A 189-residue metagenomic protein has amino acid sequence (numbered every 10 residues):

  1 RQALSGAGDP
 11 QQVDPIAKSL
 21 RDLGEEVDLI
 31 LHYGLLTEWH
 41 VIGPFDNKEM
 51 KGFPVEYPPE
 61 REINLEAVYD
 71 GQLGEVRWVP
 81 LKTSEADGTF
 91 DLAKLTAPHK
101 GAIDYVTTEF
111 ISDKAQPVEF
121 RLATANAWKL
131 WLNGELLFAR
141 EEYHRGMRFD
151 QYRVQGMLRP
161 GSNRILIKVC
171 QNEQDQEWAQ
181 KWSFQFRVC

Functional and structural regions predicted by a protein language model:
R1-T89, L166-C189: Accessory carbohydrate-binding/adhesion or oligomerization-edge regions at the termini of glycan-active proteins
I42, D113, A123, R159 (+1 more regions): A structural detector for beta-sheet-dominated domains
T89-K94, Y105-T107, F149-V154: Short structured motifs
A93-D104, E141-M147: Extracellular beta-rich ligand/substrate-recognition surface
A102-D104, K114, T124, R148-D150: Residues that act as N-cap/strand-start positions at coil-to-secondary-structure junctions
V106-V118, Q155-P160: Extracellular and analogous surface-interaction loops
I111-S112, Q116-L132, I165: Aromatic-lined ligand-binding clefts that engage carbohydrates, nucleic acids, or primary amines
L132-S183: Beta-strand-rich ligand-recognition modules
